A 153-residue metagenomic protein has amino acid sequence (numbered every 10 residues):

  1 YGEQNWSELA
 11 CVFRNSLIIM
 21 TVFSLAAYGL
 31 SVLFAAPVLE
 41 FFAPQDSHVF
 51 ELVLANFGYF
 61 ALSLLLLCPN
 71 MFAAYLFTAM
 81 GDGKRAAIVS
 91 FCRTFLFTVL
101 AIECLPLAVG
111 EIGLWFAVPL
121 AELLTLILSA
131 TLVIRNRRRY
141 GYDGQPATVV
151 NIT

Functional and structural regions predicted by a protein language model:
Y1, L64-F91: Membrane-interface junctions at transmembrane-helix termini in multi-pass inner-membrane proteins
Y1-S63, C104-T153: Short alpha-helical transmembrane segments in multi-pass integral membrane proteins
L25, N70, T78-G81, T98 (+1 more regions): Generic hydrophobic alpha-helical membrane-segment signal
F91-L100: Small-residue-enriched core segments of transmembrane alpha-helices in multipass membrane transport and channel
